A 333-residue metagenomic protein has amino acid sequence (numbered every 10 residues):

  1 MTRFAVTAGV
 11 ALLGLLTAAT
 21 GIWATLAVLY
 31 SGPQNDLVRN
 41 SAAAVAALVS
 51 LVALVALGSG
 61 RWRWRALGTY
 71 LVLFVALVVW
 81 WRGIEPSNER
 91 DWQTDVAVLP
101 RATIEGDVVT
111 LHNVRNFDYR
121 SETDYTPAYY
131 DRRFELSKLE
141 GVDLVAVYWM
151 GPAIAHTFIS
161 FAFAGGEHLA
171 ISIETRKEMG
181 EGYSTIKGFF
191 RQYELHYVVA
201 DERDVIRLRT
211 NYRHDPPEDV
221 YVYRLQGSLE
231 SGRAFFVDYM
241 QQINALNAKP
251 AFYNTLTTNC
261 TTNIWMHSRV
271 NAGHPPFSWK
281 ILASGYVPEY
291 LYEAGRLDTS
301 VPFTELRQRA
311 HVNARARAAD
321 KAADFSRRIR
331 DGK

Functional and structural regions predicted by a protein language model:
M1-R3: Short, Lys/Arg-rich, polar N-terminal cytosolic tail immediately upstream of the first transmembrane signal-anchor
V6, L51-A66: Terminal transmembrane helix and immediately flanking juxtamembrane interfaces of multi-pass membrane proteins
G9-A56: Membrane-embedded alpha-helical segments of integral membrane proteins
V49-L57, V78-P86: Juxtamembrane membrane-interface segments at transmembrane alpha-helix termini
W62-I84: Internal/C-terminal transmembrane anchor helices
E85-E105: Alpha-helical transmembrane signal-anchor/signal-peptide segments
V109, V114, R120-P217: Glycine-rich catalytic cores of cysteine/serine-nucleophile enzymes that process amide/ester linkages in cell-envelope
S160-F163, I173-M179, I186-K333: Solvent-exposed soluble domains appended to multi-pass membrane proteins
